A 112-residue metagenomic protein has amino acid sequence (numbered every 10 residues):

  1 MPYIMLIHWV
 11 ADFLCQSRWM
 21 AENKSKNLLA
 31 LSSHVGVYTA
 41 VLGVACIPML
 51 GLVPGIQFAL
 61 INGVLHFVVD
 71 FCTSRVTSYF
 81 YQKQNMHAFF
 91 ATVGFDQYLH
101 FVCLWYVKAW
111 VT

Functional and structural regions predicted by a protein language model:
M1-T112: Hydrophobic alpha-helical transmembrane segments
